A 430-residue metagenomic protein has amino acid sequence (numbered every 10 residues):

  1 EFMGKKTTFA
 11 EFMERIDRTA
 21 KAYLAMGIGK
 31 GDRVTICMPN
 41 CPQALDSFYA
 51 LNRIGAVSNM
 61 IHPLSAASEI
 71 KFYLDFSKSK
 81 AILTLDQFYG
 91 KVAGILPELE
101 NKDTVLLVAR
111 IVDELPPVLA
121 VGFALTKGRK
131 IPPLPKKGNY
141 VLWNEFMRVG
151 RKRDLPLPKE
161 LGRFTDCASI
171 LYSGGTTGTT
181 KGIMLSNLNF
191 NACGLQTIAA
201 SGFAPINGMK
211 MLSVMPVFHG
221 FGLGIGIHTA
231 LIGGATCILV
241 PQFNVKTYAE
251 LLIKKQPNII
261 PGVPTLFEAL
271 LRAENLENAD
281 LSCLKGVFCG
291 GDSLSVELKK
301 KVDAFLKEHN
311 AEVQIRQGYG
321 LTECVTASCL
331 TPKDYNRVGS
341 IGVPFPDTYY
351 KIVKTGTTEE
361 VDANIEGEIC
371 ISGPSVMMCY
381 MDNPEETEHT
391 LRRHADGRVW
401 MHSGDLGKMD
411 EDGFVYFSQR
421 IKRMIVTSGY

Functional and structural regions predicted by a protein language model:
E1-C41, L45-Y49, A66-K71, D75: Conserved AMP-binding/adenylate-forming core of the ANL superfamily
A20, L24, P42-I61, I70-K71 (+3 more regions): Hydrophobic alpha-helical segments in the ANL/AMP-binding
Y23-I28, G150-T165, I170-S213, A235: Conserved adenylate-forming
A25-M26, R53-E145: Structural core segment of the AMP-binding/adenylate-forming
M26, E359-N364, E368-S428: Conserved ATP-binding/catalytic segment of the ANL
T35-C37, A44, F48, N52-D86 (+4 more regions): Short beta-strand->loop structural element characteristic of the AMP-binding/adenylate-forming
N191-K210, F218-P261, A273-E274: Conserved AMP-binding/adenylation subdomain of ANL enzymes
P257-G262, L271-V338, Y349: Gly/Ser/Thr-rich phosphate-binding loop
